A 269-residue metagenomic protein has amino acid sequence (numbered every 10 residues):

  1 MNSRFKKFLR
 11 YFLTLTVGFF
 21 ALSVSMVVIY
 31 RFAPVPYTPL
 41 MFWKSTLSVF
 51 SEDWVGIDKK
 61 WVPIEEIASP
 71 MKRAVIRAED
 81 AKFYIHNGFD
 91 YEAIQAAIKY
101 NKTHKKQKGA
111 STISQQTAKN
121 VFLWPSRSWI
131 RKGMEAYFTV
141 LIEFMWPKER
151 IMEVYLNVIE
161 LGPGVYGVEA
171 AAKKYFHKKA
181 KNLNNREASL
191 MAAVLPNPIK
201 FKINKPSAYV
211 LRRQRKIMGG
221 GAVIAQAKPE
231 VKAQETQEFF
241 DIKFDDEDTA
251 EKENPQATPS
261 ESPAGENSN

Functional and structural regions predicted by a protein language model:
M1-N269: Juxtamembrane regions of bacterial inner-membrane/periplasmic proteins, predominantly the peptidoglycan biogenesis
